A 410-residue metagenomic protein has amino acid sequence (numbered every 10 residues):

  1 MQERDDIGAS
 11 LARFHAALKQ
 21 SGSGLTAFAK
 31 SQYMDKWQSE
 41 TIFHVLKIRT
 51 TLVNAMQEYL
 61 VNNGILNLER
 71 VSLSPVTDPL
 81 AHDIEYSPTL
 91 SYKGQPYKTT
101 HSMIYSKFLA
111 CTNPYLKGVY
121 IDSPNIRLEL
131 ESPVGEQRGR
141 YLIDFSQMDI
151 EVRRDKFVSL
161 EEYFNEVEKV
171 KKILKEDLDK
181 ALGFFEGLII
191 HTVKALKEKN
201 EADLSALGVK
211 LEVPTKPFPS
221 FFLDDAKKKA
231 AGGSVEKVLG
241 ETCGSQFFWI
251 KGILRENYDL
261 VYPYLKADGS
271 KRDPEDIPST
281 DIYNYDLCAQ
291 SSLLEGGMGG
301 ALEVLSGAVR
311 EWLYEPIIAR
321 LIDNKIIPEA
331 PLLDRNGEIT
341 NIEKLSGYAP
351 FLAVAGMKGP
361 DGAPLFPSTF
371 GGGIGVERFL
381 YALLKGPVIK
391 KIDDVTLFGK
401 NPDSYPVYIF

Functional and structural regions predicted by a protein language model:
Q2-S87: TRNA-binding/sensing appendages of the translation machinery
A12-Y33, Q137-I143, D155-V167, K197-S205: Short, compositionally biased low-complexity segments
V45-L52, M56, D177, A181 (+2 more regions): Hydrophobic (often cysteine-bearing) scaffold residues that line and stabilize catalytic clefts of nucleotide/cofactor
V53-Q57, E69, M103, S123 (+3 more regions): Short, well-ordered alpha-helical packing segments
E85-I173, K180-F184, K216-F410: A translation/RNA-centric and nucleic-acid-associated enzymatic feature enriched in Class II aminoacyl-tRNA synthetases
G187-V209: Flexible helix-coil linker/hinge segments at domain or subdomain boundaries
G208-V209, V213-K216: Active-site-proximal, well-structured secondary-structure segments within enzyme catalytic domains
